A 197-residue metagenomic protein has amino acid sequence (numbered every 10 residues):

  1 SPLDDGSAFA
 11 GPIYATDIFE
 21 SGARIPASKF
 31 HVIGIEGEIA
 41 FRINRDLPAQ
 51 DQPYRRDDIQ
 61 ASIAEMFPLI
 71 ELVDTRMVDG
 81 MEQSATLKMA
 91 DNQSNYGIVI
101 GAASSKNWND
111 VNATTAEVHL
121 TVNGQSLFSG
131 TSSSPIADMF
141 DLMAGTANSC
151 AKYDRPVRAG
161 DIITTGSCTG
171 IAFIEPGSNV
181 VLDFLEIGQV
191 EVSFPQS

Functional and structural regions predicted by a protein language model:
S1-D138, K152, E175, N179 (+1 more regions): Catalytic-core "active-site belt" of small-molecule-metabolizing enzymes, emphasizing His/Asp/Glu-rich regions
A40, F140-A144, T164-G166: Active-site scaffold segments
I100, M143-C150: Buried hydrophobic packing segments
A147, I163-T165, E191: Extended hydrophobic secondary-structure segments
Y153-R155, I171: Short, surface-exposed secondary-structure edge patches
T165-S178: Structured functional modules or segments
